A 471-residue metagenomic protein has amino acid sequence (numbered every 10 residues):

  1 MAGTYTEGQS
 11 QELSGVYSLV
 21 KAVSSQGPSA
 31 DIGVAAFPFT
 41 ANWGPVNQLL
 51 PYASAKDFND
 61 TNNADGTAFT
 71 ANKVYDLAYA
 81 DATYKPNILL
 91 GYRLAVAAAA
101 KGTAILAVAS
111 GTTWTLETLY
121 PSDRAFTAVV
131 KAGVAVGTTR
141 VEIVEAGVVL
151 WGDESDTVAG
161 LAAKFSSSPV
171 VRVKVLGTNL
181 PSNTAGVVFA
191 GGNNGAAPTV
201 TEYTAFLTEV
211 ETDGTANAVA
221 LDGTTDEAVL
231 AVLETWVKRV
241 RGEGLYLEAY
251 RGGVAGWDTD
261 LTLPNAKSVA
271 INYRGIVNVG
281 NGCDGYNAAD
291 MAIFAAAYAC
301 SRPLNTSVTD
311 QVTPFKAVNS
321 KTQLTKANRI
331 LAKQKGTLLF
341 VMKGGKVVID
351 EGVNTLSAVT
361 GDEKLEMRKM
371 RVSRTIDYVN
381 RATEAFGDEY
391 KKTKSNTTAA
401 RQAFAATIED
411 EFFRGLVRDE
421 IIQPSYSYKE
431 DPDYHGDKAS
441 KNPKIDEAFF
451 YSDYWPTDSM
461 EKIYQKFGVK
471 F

Functional and structural regions predicted by a protein language model:
M1-A2, F471: Short, solvent-exposed mixed-charge patches
A2-T67, A71-T393, A405, F412 (+1 more regions): A glycine- and small-residue-enriched flexible loop/hinge signal that marks low-structured segments
T212, R401-Q402, I445: A broadly tuned, weak detector of single residues within folded domains
T375, R401, M460-Y464: Extended hydrophobic-aromatic, low-complexity segments
T398-Y428: C-terminal hydrophobic structural anchor segments that stabilize assembly/packing rather than catalytic chemistry
D419-I445: Long, charged, glycine-rich C-terminal linkers/tails
H435-F471: C-terminal edge-of-domain segments
